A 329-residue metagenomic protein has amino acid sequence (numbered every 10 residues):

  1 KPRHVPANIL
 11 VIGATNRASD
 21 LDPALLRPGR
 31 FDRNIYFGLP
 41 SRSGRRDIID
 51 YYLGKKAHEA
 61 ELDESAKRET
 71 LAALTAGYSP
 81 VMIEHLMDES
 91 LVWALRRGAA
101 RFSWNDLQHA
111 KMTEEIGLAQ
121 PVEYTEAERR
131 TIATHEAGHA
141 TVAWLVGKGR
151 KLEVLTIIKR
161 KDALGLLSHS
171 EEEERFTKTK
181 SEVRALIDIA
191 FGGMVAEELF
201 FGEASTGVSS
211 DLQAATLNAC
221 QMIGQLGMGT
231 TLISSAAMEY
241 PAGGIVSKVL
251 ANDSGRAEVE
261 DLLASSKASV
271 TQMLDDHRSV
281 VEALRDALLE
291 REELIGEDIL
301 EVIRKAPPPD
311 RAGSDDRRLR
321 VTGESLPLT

Functional and structural regions predicted by a protein language model:
R3-A7, P23-A24, G38-D106, V122 (+2 more regions): Conserved C-terminal "switch" segment of AAA+ ATPases
A7, P28-R33, R150-K151, M194-E197: Short glycine-/polar-rich loops that comprise or flank the Walker A/P-loop and associated switch/sensor motifs
L10-N16: Structural recognition of the conserved hydrophobic beta-strand(s) that form the central parallel beta-sheet of P-loop
T15, F31, R45, S79 (+6 more regions): Residue-level signature of catalytic and energy-coupling elements of molecular machines, predominantly ATP/GTP-dependent
A18-R30: Short regulatory helix/loop adjacent to the ATP-binding pocket of P-loop NTPases
P121-T131: Short pre-active-site segment immediately N-terminal to the catalytic Zn-binding motif
R129-T134, A140-T329: Soluble catalytic regions of large protease machineries
